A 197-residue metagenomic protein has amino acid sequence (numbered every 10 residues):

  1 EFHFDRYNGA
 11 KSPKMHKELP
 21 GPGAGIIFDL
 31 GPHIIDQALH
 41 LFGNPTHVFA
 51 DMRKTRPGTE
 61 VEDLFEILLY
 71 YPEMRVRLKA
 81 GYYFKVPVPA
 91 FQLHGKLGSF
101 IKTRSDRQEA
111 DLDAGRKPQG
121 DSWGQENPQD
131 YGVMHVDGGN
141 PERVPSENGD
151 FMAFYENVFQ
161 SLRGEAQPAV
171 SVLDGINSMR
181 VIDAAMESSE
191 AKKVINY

Functional and structural regions predicted by a protein language model:
E1-G58, K192: Predominantly a Rossmann-like dinucleotide-binding segment in NAD(P)-dependent oxidoreductases
H3-N8, K54-R56, Y82-F84, L97 (+1 more regions): Glycine-rich beta-alpha junction loops
P32, K79-P87: Glycine-rich phosphate/pyrophosphate-binding beta-alpha loops
I34-I35, F151-E156, I182: A general structural signal for well-ordered alpha-helical segments in protein cores
E60-L64: A short, glycine/Asx- and small/polar-enriched loop/turn that sits immediately N-terminal to a beta-strand
I67-E73, L93-K96: Active-site beta-strand termini and strand-to-loop segments that position acidic
Q92-L173, Y197: C-terminal glycine/acidic-rich active-site capping loop/insertion
E187-Y197: C-terminal capping/lid region of NAD(P)-dependent oxidoreductase domains
